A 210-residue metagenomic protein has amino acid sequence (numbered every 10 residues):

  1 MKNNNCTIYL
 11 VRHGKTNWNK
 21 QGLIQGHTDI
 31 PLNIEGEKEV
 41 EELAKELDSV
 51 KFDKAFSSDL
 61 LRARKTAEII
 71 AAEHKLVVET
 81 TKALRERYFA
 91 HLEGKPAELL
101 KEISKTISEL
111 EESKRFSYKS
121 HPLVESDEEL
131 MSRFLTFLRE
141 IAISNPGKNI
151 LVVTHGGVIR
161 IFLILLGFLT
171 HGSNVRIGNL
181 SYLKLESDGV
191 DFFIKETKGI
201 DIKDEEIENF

Functional and structural regions predicted by a protein language model:
N3-Y9: Extreme N-terminal starter segment of soluble prokaryotic enzymes
I8, K148-T154: Generic beta-sheet signal
V11, K15-L76, T80: Active-site-proximal alpha-helix that buttresses catalytic centers in soluble enzyme cores
P31, A72-R133, E196, F210: Phosphate-handling substructures
S49-K51, I141-K148: Glycine-rich phosphate-binding loop signature in dinucleotide/nucleotide-binding domains
S57-S58, S132, V153-T154: Short beta-strand scaffold positions
L169-F193: Domain-level recognition of soluble alpha/beta enzyme cores, biased toward histidine phosphatases/phosphomutases
K195-E206: Short, solvent-exposed aromatic-acidic interface loops
